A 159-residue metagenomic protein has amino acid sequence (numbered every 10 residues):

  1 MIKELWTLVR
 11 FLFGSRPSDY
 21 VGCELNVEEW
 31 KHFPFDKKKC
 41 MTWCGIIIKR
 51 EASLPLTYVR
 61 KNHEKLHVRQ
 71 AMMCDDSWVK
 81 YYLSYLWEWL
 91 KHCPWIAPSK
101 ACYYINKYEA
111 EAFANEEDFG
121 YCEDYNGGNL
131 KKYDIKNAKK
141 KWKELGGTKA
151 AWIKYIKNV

Functional and structural regions predicted by a protein language model:
I2-K38, V79-V159: Metalloprotease/metallohydrolase-associated module, dominated by Zn2+-dependent proteases
P34-N62, D75, C102-Y104: Short pre-active-site segment immediately N-terminal to the catalytic Zn-binding motif
E51, R69-Q70, E116: Activation segment
K65-L83: Catalytic Zn2+-binding segment of zinc metalloproteases
